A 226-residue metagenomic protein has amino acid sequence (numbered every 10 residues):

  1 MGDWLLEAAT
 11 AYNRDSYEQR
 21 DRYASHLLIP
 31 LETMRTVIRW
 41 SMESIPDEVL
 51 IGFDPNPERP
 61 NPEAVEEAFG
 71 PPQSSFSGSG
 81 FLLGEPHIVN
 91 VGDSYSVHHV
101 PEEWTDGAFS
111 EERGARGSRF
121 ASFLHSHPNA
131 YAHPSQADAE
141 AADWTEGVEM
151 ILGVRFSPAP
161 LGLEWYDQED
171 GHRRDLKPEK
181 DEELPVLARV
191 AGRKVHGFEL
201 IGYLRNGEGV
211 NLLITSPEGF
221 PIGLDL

Functional and structural regions predicted by a protein language model:
M1-S122, P128-L226: Conserved beta-strand-loop surface patch within small alpha/beta domains used for substrate/adaptor or ligand engagement
